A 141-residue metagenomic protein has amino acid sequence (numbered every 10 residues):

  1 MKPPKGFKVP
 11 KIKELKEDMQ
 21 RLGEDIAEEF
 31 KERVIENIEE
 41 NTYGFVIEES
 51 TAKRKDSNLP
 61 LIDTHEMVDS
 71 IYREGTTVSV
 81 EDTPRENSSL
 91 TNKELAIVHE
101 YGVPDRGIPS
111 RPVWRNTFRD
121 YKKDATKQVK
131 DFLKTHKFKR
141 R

Functional and structural regions predicted by a protein language model:
M1-R141: Short, Lys/Arg-rich flexible segments
